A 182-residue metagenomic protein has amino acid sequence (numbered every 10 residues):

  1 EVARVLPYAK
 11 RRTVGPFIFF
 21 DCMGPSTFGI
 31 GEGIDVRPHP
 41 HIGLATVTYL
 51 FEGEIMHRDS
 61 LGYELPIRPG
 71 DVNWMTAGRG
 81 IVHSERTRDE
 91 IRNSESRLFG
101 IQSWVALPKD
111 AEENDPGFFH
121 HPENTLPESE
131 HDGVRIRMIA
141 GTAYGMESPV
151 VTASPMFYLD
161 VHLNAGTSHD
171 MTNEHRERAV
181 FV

Functional and structural regions predicted by a protein language model:
E1-F51, L126-D170: A short glycine-rich, His/Asp/Glu-containing loop-to-beta-strand
V47-P69, S84, V182: A short beta-strand-loop-beta hairpin characteristic of the jelly-roll/cupin
G78-A111: Ligand-binding loop in jelly-roll beta-barrel domains
V105-R135: Long amphipathic alpha-helical segments that form oligomerization/scaffold cores
N164-V182: Extended serine/threonine-enriched, polar tracts that run as long, contiguous segments within proteins
